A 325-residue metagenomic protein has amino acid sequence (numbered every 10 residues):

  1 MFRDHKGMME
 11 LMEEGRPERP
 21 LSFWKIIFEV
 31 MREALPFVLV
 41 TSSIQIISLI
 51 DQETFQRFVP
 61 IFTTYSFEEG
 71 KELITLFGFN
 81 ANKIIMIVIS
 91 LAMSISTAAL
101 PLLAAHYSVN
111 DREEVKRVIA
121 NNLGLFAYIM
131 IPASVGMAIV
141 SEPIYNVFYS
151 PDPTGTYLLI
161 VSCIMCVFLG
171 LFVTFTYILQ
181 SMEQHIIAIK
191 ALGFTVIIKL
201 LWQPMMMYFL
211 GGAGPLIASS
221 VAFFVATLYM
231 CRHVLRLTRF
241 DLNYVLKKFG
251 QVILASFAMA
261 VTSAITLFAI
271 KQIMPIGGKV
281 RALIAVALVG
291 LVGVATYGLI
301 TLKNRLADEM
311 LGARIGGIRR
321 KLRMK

Functional and structural regions predicted by a protein language model:
M1, P17-A98, M259: Transmembrane helical elements of multi-pass membrane transporters/channels
M1, V196-L228, R239-N243, L267-A287 (+1 more regions): Membrane-interface helix-loop junctions in multi-pass transport and translocation proteins
M1-M9, G15, I26, V118-A138 (+3 more regions): Short alpha-helical transmembrane segments in multi-pass integral membrane proteins
L73-C163, V167: Specific pore-lining/lateral-gate transmembrane helices of multi-pass inner-membrane transport and insertion machines
I164-F194, F209: Membrane-interface junctions at transmembrane-helix termini in multi-pass inner-membrane proteins
F175-E183, C231-K248, P275-I276: Alpha-helical transmembrane segments
I187-G212, A222-H233, F257-L267, V292-T301: Alpha-helical transmembrane segments of multi-pass membrane transporters and transport-associated inner-membrane enzymes
I265-K325: Membrane-proximal transmembrane or re-entrant/amphipathic helices at the cytosolic face
